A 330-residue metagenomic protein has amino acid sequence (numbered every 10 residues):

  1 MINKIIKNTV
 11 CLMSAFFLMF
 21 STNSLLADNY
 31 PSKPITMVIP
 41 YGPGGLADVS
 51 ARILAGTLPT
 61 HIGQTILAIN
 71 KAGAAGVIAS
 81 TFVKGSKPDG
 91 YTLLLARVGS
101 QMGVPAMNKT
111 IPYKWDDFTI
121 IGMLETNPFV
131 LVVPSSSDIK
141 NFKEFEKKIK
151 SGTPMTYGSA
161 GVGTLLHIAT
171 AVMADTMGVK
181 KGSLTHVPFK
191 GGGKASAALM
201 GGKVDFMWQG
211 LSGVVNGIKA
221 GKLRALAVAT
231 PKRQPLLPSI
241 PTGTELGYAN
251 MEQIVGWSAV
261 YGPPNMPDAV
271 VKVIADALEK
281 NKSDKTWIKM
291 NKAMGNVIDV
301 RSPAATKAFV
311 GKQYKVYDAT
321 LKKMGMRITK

Functional and structural regions predicted by a protein language model:
M1-I6: N-terminal secretory signal peptides that target proteins for export/translocation
V10-S21: Bacterial N-terminal signal peptides
L26-D117, T153, V179-F206, G217 (+2 more regions): N-terminal (or domain-start) structured segment
S32-P34, E245, D268-K330: An extracytoplasmic/periplasmic, membrane-proximal ligand-sensing/linker region
I35, G44, A51, A68 (+13 more regions): Residue-level signal for nonpolar/aromatic packing positions in well-ordered secondary structure
G85-T92, A106-K194, G243-E245, W257-M290: Hinge/capping helix and adjacent helix->loop/strand transition within the periplasmic-binding protein
G99-K109, H167, A171-G178, D205-I240 (+1 more regions): A ligand-binding cleft/hinge motif common to bilobed small-molecule-binding domains
V214-S283, K312-K315, T329: C-terminal lobe and pocket-closing loops of periplasmic/extracytoplasmic Venus-flytrap solute-binding proteins
